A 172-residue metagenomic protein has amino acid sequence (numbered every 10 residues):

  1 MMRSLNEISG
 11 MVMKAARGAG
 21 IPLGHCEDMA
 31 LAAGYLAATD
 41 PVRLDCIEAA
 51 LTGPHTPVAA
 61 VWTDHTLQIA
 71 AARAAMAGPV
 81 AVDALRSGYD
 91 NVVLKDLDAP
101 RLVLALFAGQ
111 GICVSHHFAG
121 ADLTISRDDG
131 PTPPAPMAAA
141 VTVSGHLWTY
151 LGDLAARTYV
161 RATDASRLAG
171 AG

Functional and structural regions predicted by a protein language model:
M1-P57: Long alpha-helical, hydrophobic tracts
I8, A77, V103: Catalytic-loop motifs flanking and including active-site residues across diverse enzymes
R17, L85-R86, A108: Anion (oxyanion) recognition and catalysis
R17-G20, D64-A71, L94: A short glycine/serine-rich beta->alpha loop
A32-L36, V80, L102-A108: Short, hydrophobic/amphipathic alpha-helical patches that form generic packing surfaces within helical domains
C46, A50-G53, A60, A139-T142 (+1 more regions): Acidic, glycine/proline-rich low-complexity segments that act as flexible tails and inter-domain linkers
A50-L85: Active-site cofactor/substrate anionic-group-binding motifs, chiefly glycine- and Lys/Arg-rich phosphate-binding loops
D90-G172: Glycine-rich, aromatic-bearing surface loops/beta-hairpins
